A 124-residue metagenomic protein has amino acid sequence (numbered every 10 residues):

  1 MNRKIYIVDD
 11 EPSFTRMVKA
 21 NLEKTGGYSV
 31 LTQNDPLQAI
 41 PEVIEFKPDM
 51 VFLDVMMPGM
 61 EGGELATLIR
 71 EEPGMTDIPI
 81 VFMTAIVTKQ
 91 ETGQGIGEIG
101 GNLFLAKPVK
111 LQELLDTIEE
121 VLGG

Functional and structural regions predicted by a protein language model:
P12-L31: Two-component/phosphorelay signaling modules centered on CheY-like receiver
Q33-L37, L111: Conserved Asp/Asn-Gly motif in the active-site loop of CheY-like receiver
F46-F52: Active-site beta3 strand of CheY-like receiver
M57: Receiver (REC) domain active-site loop signature in two-component systems and cognate sites in sensor histidine kinases
M83-T84: Hydrophobic/aromatic residues positioned on beta-strands within the core alpha/beta folds
L105-A106: Residues at the ends of beta-strands that form strand-to-helix hinge/output surfaces
V109-I118: C-terminal output helix
